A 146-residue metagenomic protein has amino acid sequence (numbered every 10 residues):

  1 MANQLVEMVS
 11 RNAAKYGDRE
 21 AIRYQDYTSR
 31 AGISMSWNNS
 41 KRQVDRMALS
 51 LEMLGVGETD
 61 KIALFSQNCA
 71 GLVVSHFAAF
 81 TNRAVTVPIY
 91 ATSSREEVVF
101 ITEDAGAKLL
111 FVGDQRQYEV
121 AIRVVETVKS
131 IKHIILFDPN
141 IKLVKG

Functional and structural regions predicted by a protein language model:
M1, Y16-D18, E58, E103-G106 (+1 more regions): Residue-level preference for short coil/turn positions at secondary-structure junctions
M1-R23, R42: A short N-terminal helical cap/helix-turn-helix that marks the beginning of AMP-binding/adenylate-forming
V9, S75, A121: Aromatic/hydrophobic pocket-lining residues that form π-stacking "cages" and hydrophobic walls in ligand
N12-A13, A79, T102, V125: A generic structural signal for well-ordered alpha-helical segments
D18, I22-F77, S94-V99: Conserved AMP-binding/adenylate-forming core of the ANL superfamily
V73, F77-N82, D104: Short hydrophobic alpha-helices that are characteristic scaffold elements of the AMP-binding
A84-G146: Structural core segment of the AMP-binding/adenylate-forming
